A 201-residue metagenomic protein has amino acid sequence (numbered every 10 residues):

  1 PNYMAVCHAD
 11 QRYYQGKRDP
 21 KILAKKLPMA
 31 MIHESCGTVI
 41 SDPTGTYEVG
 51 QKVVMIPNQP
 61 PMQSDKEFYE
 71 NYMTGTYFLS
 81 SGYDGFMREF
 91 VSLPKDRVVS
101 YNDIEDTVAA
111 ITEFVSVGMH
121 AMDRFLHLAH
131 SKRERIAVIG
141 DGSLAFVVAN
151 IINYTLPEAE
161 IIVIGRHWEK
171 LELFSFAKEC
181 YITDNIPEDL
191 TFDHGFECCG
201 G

Functional and structural regions predicted by a protein language model:
N2-M4, R18-M62, N102-I104: Glycine-rich beta-strand-centered segment in the early N-terminal region that forms part of a ligand/cofactor-binding
A9-Q15, S64: Cytochrome P450 core scaffold surrounding the K-helix E-X-X-R motif and the conserved "meander" helix-loop region
Q51, E89, E134, K178 (+1 more regions): Conserved acidic residues
M55, F196-E197: Redox-cofactor binding/interface segments in oxidoreductases and associated redox assembly factors
Q59-R135: NAD(P)H dinucleotide-binding glycine-rich loop of Rossmann-like/cofactor-binding domains, especially the beta1-alpha1
I104-N185: Mid-domain Rossmann-like dinucleotide-binding core that forms the NAD(H)/NADP(H) cofactor-binding site
P187-G195: A short acidic, Gly/Pro-enriched loop at the edge of an enzyme's catalytic core that lines a small-molecule cofactor
G201: Flexible cofactor-recognition loop at the NAD(P)H-binding site of Rossmann-like short-chain dehydrogenase/reductase
